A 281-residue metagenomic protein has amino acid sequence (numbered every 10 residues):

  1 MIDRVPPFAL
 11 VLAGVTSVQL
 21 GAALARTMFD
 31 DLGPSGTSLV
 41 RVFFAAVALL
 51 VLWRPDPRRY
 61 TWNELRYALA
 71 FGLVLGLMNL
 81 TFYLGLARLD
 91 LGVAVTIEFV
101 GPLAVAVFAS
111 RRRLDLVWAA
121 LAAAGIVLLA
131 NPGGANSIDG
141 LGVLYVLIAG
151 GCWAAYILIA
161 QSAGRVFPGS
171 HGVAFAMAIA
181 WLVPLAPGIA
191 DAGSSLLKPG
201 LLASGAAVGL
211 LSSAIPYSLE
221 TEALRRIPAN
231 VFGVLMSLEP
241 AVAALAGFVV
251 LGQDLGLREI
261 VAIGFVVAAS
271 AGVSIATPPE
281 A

Functional and structural regions predicted by a protein language model:
M1-G36, A70-L73, L77-T81, A124 (+3 more regions): Glycine-/small-residue-enriched transmembrane alpha-helix faces in small-molecule transporters and effluxers
M1-T16, A46-A70, R111-V117, G134-L141 (+4 more regions): Membrane-interface interhelical linkers
I2, V42, L201, S237-A281: C-terminal-most transmembrane helix of multi-pass membrane proteins
P7, D31-L77, A104-V105, L121 (+4 more regions): Transmembrane alpha-helices of multi-pass small-molecule transport proteins
T16-L32, F44, N79-L89, I97 (+3 more regions): Juxtamembrane C-cap of transmembrane helices in multi-pass membrane transport proteins
G36-A46, L75, Y83-R113, A149 (+1 more regions): Specific alpha-helical transmembrane segments that line the substrate/conduction pathway and gating interfaces
V40, V95-I97, I159-W181, S213-V249: Helix-helix packing/entry segments at the starts of transmembrane helices
L49, V100, L114-G133, L182 (+2 more regions): Hydrophobic transmembrane alpha-helices of multi-pass small-molecule transport proteins
